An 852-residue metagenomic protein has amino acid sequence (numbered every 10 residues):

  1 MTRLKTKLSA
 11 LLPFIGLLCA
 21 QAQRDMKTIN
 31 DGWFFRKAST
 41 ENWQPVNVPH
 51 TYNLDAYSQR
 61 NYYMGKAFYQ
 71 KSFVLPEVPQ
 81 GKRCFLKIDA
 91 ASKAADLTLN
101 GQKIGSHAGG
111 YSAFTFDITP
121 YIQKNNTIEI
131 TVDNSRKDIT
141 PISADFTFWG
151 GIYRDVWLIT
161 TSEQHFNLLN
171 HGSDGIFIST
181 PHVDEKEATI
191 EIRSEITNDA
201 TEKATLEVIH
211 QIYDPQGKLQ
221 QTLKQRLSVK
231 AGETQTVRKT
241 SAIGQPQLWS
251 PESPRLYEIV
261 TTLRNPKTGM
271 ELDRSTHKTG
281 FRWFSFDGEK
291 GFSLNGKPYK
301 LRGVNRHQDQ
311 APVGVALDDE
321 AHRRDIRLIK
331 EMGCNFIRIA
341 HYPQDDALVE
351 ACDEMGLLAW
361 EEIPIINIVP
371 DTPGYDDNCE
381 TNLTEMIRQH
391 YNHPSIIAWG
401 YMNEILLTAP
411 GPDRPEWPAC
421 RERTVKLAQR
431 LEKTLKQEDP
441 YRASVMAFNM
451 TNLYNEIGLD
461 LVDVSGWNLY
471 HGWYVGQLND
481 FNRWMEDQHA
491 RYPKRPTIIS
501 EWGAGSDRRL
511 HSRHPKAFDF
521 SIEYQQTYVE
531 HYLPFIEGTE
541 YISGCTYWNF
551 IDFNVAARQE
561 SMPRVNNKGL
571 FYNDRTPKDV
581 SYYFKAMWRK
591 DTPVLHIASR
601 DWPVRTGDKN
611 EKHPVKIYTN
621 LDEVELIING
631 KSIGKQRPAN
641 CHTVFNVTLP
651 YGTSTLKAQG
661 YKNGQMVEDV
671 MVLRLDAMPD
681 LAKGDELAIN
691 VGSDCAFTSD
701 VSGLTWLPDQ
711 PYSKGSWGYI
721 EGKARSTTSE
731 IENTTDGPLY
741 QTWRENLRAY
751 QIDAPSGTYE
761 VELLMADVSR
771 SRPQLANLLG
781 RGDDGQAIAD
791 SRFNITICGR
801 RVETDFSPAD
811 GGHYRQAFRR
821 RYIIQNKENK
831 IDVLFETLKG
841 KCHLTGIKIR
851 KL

Functional and structural regions predicted by a protein language model:
Q21-R60, V74, T127, T131 (+9 more regions): Accessory carbohydrate-binding/adhesion or oligomerization-edge regions at the termini of glycan-active proteins
A22-D89, T140-S143, W149-I152, L169 (+3 more regions): Extended carbohydrate-recognition surfaces in non-catalytic/accessory domains of CAZymes and lectin-like proteins
I29-G32, T51-S58, I118-I190, S275-W283 (+7 more regions): An acidic-aromatic loop/edge-strand motif
R36, M64-L169, S173-G175, D199 (+6 more regions): Accessory beta-strand-rich segments of carbohydrate-active enzymes
V48-Q59, Q102, S135, D145 (+4 more regions): Extended substrate-binding grooves/exosites of carbohydrate-active enzymes
P120-N125, R193-D287, V644-N646, P650-T653 (+2 more regions): Extended acidic/polar, glycine-enriched regions that form or flank non-catalytic beta-rich accessory modules
H165-D199, K585-N620, P679-D685: Surface beta-strand/loop "capping" patches
D676-L852: Compositionally biased, intrinsically disordered or flexible polar/acidic segments
